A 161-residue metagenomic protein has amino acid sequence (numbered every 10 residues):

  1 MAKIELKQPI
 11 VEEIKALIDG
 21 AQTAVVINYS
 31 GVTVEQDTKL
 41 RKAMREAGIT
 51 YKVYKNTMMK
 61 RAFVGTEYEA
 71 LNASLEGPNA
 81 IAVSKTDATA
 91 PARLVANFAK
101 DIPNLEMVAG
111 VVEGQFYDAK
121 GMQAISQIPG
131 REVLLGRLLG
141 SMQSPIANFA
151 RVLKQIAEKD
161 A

Functional and structural regions predicted by a protein language model:
M1-V111, I125, Q155, K159-A161: Positively charged, polar, low-complexity stretches
I4, V34, T89, A119 (+2 more regions): Loop/helix-junction capping segments adjacent to catalytic residues or to phosphate/diphosphate-binding pockets
T23, G130-V133: A broad detector of the eukaryotic-type serine/threonine protein kinase catalytic domain
T33, V112, F116, M142: Gly/Ser/Thr-rich beta-alpha loop segments that engage phosphate groups in nucleotides
L75-E76, D101, R131-E132, Q143-I146: Short flexible coil/turn linkers enriched for glycine and charged/polar residues that connect secondary-structure
M107-R131: A short, charged helix-loop
G136-R137: Well-ordered alpha/beta subsegment
G140-A161: Charged phosphate-binding loop/patch that engages nucleotide di/tri-phosphates or the phosphate backbone of nucleic
